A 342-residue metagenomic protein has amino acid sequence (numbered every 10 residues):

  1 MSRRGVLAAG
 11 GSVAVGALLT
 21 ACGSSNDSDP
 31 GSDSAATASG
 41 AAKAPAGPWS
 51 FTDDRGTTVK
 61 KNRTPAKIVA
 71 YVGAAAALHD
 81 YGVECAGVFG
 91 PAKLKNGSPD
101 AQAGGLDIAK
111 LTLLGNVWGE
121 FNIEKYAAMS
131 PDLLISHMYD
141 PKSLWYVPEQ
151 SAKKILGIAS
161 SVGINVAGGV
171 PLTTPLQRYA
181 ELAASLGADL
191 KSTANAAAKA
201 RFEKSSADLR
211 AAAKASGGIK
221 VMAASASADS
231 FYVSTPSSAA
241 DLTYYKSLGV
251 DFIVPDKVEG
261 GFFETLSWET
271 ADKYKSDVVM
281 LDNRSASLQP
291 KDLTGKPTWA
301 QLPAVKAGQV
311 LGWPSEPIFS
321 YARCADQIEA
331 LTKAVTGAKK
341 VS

Functional and structural regions predicted by a protein language model:
M1-A74, L190-A224, R284-S285, Q289-K296 (+1 more regions): Bacterial Sec-exported substrate-binding components of ABC uptake systems
D54, L114-N122, E259-S267: Short helix-initiation/N-cap motifs at beta->coil->alpha
Y71-K125, M129, P141-L144: A short, structured surface patch at a secondary-structure boundary
L94-S98, D140-A152, G163-A184, G218-L242 (+1 more regions): Extracytoplasmic ligand-binding site segments that recognize negatively charged/polar headgroups
S130-S136, S276: Proline-aspartate-enriched helix->loop->beta-strand connector
K153-A226, P317, Y321-S342: Extracytoplasmic substrate-binding proteins
G157, T174, T270-S342: Structured C-terminal subdomain patch of bacterial secreted/periplasmic proteins
T235-F262: Alpha-helical, coiled-coil/dimerization segments enriched in small aliphatic residues
